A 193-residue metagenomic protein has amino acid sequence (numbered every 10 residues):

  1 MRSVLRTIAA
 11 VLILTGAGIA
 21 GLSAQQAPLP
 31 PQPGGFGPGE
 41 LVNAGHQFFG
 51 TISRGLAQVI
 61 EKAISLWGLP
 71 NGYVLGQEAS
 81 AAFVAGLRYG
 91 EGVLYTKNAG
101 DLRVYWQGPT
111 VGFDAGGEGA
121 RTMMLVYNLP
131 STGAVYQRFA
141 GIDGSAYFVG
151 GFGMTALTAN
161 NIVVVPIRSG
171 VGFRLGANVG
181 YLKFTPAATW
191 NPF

Functional and structural regions predicted by a protein language model:
M1-A9: Bacterial N-terminal signal peptides that target proteins for export
L5, I13, F152-G153: A detector of low-complexity, intrinsically disordered, Ser/Thr/Gly/Pro/Ala-rich segments
I8-G18: Bacterial N-terminal signal peptides
I19-Q25: Sec/Tat signal peptide C-region and signal peptidase I cleavage site
Q25-F193: Small-residue-enriched, tightly packed secondary-structure blocks
